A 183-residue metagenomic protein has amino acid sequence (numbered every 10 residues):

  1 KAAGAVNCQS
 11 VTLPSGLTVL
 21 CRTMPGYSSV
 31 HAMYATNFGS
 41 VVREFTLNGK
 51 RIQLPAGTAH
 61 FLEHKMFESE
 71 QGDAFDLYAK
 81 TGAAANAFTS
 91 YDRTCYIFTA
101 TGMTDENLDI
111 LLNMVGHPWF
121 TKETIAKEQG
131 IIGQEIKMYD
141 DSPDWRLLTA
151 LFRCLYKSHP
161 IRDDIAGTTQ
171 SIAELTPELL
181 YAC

Functional and structural regions predicted by a protein language model:
K1-A74, Y181: His/Glu-rich zincin catalytic helix
E70-C183: Acidic/histidine-enriched segments that form metal/cofactor-coordinating and catalytic pocket/exosite environments
